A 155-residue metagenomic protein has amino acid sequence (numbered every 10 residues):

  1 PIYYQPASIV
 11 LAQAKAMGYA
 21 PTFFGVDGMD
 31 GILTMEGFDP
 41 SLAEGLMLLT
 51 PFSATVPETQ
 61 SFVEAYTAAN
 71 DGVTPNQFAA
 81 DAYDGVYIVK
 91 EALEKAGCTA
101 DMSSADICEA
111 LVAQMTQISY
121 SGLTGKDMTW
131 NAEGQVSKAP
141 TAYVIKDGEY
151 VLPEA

Functional and structural regions predicted by a protein language model:
P1-A155: Extracytosolic ligand-binding ectodomains
